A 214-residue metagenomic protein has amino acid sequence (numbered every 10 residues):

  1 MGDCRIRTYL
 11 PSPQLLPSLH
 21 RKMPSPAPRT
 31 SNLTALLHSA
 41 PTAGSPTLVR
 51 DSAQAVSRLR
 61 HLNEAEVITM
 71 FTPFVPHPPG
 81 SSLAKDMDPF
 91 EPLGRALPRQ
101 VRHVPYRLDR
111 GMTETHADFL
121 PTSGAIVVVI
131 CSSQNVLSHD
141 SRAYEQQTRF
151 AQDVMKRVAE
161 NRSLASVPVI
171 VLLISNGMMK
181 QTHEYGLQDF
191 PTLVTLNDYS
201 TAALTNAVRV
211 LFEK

Functional and structural regions predicted by a protein language model:
M1-K214: Preference for extracellular/luminal or secreted protein segments
